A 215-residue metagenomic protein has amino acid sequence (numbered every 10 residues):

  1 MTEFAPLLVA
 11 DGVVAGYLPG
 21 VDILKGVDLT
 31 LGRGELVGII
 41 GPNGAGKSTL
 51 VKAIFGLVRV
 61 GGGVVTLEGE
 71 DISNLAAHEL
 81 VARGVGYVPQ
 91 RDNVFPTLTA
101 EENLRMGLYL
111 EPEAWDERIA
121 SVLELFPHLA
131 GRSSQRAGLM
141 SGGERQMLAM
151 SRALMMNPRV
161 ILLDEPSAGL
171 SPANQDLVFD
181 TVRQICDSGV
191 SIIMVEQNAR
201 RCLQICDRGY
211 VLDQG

Functional and structural regions predicted by a protein language model:
T2-A10, V14-G26, R33, L57-R59 (+1 more regions): A short, flexible loop at the N-terminus of ABC-type nucleotide-binding domains that lies
L18-P19, V37, R59, L75-A77 (+2 more regions): ABC-type ATPase nucleotide-binding domains, specifically the catalytic core motifs of the NBD
I40-P42: The feature captures the beta-strand-to-loop junction immediately N-terminal to the Walker
G63-D71, R83, W115-E124: Conserved ABC transporter NBD signature motif
R136-M140, E144: Conserved ABC ATPase signature
A153-L154: ABC ATPase C-loop
N157: Conserved catalytic motifs of ABC-family nucleotide-binding domains
E165-P166: Walker B catalytic motif
